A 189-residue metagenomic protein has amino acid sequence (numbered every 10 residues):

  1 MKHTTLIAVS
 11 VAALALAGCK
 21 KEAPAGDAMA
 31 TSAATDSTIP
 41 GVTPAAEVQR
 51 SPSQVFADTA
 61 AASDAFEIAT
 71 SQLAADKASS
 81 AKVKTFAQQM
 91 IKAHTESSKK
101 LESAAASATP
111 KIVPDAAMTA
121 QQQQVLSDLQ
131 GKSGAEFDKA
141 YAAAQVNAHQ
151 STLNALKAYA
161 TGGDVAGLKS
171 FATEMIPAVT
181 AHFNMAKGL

Functional and structural regions predicted by a protein language model:
K2-V9, A13-L189: His/Met- and acidic-residue-enriched segments that coordinate or traffic transition-metal cofactors and support
